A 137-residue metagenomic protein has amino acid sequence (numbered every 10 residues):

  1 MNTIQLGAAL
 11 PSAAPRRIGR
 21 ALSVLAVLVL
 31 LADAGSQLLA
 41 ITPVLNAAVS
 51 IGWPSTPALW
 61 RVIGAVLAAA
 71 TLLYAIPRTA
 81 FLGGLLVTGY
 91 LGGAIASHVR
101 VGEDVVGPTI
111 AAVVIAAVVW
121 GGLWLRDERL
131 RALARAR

Functional and structural regions predicted by a protein language model:
N2-R137: Membrane-interface extramembranous regions
